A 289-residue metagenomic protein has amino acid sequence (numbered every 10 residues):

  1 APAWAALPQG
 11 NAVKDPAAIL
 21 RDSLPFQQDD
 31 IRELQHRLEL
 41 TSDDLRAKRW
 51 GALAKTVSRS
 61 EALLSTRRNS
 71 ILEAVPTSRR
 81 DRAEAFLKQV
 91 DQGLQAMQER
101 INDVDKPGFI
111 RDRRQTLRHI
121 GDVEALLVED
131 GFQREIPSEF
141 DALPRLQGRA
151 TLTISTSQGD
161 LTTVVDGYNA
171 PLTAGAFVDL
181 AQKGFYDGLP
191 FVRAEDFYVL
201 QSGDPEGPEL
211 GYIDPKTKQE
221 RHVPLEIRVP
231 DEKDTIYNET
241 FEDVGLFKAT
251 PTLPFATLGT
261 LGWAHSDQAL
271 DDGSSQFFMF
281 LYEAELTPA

Functional and structural regions predicted by a protein language model:
A3-A289: Cyclophilin-like peptidyl-prolyl cis-trans isomerases
